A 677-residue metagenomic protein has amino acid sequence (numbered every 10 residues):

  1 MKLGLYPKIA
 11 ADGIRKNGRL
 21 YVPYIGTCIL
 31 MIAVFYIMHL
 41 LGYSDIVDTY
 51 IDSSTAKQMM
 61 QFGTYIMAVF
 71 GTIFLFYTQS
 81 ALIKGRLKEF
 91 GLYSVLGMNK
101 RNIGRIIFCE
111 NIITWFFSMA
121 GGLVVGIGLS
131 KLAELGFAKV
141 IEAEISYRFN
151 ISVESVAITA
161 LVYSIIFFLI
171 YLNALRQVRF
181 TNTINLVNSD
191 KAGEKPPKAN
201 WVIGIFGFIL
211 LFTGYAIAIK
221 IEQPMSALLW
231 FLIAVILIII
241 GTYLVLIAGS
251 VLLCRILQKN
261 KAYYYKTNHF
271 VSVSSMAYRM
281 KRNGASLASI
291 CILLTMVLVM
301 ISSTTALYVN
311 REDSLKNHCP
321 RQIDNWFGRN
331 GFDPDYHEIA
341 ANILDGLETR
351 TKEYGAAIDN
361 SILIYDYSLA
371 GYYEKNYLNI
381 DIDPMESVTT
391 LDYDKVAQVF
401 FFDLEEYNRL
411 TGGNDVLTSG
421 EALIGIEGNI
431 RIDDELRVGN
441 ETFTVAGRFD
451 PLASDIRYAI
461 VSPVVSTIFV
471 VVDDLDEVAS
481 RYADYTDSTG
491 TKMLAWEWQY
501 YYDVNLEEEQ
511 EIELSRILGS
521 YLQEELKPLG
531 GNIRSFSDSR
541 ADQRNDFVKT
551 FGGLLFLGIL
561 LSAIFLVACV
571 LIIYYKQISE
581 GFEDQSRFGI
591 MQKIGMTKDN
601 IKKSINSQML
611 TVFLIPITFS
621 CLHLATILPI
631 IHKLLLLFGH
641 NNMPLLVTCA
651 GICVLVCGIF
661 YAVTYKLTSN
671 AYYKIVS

Functional and structural regions predicted by a protein language model:
L3-L5, F180-E194, F582-E583, Y673-S677: Short cytosolic juxtamembrane segments of multi-pass membrane proteins
Y6-N17, S272-R279: A short amphipathic helical element positioned immediately N-terminal to and/or at the very start of a transmembrane
G18-I46, T55-G91, N111-V125, I205 (+5 more regions): Hydrophobic alpha-helical transmembrane segments of multi-pass inner-membrane transport and secretion
V22-C28, A33-I37, L161-I166, E194-L307 (+4 more regions): Alpha-helical transmembrane segments, especially those used as permease/efflux helices and single-pass anchors
L30-S44, Y77-Q79, K88, T114-A143 (+5 more regions): Small-residue-rich transmembrane alpha-helices
G249-K261, T304-C319, G553, V570-Q585 (+1 more regions): Juxtamembrane/interface segments at transmembrane-helix termini
S314-V567: Basic-flanked hydrophobic alpha-helices used for secretion and membrane insertion
